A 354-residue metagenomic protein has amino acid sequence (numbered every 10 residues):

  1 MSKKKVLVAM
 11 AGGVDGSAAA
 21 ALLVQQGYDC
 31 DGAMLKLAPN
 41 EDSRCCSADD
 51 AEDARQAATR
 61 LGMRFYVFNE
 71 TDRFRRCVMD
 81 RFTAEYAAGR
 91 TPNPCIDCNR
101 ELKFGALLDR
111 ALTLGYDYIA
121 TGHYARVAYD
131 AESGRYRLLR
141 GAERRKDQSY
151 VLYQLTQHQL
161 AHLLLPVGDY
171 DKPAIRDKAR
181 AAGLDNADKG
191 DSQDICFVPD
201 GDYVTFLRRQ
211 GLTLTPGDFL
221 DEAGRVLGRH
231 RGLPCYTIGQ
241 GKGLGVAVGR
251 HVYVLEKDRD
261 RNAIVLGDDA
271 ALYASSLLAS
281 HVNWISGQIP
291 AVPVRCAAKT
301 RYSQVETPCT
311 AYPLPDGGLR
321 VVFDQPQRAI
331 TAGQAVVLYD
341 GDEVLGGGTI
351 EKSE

Functional and structural regions predicted by a protein language model:
M1-Y153, L164, P173: ATP-dependent adenylation/nucleotidyltransferase module used to activate substrates
P39, A120-V127, A131-E354: AMP-forming adenylation/ATP pyrophosphatase catalytic core
